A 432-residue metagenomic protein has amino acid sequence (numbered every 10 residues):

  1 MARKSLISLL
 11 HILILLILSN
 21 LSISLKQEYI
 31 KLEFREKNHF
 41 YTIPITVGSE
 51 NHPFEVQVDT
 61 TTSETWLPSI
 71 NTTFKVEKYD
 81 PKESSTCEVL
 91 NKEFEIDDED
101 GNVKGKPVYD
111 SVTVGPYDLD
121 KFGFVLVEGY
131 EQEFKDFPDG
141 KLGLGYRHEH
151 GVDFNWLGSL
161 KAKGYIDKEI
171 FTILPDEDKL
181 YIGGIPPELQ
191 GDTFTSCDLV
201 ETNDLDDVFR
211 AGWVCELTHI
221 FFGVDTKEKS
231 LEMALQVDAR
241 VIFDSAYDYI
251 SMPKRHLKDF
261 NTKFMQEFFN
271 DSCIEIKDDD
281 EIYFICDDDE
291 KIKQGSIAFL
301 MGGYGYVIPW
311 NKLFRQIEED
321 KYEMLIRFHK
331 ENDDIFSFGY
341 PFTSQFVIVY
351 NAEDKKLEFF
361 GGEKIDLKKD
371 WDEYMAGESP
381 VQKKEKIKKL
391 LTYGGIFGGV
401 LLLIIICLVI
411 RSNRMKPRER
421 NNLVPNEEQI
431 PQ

Functional and structural regions predicted by a protein language model:
A2, L13-Y29: N-terminal signal peptide
S22-H39, W371-D372, A376-E385: N-terminal zymogen propeptides
I23-K37, T113, D118-Q236, E319-F328: Aspartyl protease catalytic domain
E36-Y130, K135, F269-D280: Signature of the N-terminal lobe/flap region of pepsin-like aspartyl proteases
I45-V47, F54-D59, T65-L67, K141-L142 (+4 more regions): Short hydrophobic beta-strand that contains or immediately precedes a catalytic carboxylate
T60-T61, L231-K263: Active-site beta-strand/loop microenvironment that shapes enzyme catalytic pockets
S63, G129-E131, R147-E149, D178-L180 (+8 more regions): Conserved beta-strand elements of beta-rich interaction domains across eukaryotes, especially beta-propellers
L126-Y130, M252, D289-Q432: Aspartic protease catalytic domain
